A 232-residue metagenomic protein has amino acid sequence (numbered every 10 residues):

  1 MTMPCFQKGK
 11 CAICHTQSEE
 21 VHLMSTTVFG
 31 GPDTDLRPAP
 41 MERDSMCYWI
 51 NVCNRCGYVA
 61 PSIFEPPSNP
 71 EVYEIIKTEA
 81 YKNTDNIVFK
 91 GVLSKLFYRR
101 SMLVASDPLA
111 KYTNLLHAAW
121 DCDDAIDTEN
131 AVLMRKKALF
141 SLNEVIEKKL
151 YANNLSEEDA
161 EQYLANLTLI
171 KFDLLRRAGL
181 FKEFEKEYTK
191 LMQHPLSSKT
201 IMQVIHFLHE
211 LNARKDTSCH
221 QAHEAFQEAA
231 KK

Functional and structural regions predicted by a protein language model:
M1-K77: N-terminal cysteine/histidine-rich coordination modules
P40-C47, L103-S106, E158-D159: Short, solvent-exposed segments of well-ordered alpha helices
V72-K82, I87-T128, K137-F140, E161-R177 (+2 more regions): Amphipathic alpha-helical repeat scaffolds of TPR domains
G91-S101, N130-Y151, L180-Q193, C219-A230: Alpha-helical repeat scaffolds
A118, L196-T200, K215-C219: Extended alpha-helical scaffold regions
V145-L155, D159-A160, Q193-H209: Boundary/linker segments of alpha-helical solenoid repeat arrays
A165-N166, I170-F184, L208-K232: Alpha-helical linker/edge segments of TPR/alpha-solenoid repeat scaffolds and analogous pre-/post-domain helices
